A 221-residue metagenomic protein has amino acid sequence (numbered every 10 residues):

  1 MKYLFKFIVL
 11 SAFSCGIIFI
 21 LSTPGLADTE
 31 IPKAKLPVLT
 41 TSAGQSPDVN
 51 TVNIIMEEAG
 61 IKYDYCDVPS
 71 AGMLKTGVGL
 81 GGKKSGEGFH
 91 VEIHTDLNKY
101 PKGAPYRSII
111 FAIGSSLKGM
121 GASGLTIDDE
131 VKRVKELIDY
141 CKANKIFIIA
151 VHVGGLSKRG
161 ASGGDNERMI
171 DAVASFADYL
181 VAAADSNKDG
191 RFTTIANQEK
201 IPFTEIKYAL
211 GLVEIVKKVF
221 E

Functional and structural regions predicted by a protein language model:
M1-F7: Positively charged n-region of N-terminal signal peptides that target proteins for export
I8-I20: Bacterial N-terminal signal peptides
I20-A27: Sec/Tat signal peptide C-region and signal peptidase I cleavage site
A27-P32, P37-Q45, V49-Y65, A177 (+1 more regions): Charged, low-complexity C-terminal accessory regions
K62-G79: A short beta-strand-loop structural module common to alpha/beta enzyme folds
K118-E130, R159: Glycine/threonine-rich flexible loop motifs
C141-V151, L156, I201: A short helix->loop->beta-strand "cap" motif at the edges of active sites that frequently abuts
R159-A183: Short, electropositive alpha-helical surface patch
